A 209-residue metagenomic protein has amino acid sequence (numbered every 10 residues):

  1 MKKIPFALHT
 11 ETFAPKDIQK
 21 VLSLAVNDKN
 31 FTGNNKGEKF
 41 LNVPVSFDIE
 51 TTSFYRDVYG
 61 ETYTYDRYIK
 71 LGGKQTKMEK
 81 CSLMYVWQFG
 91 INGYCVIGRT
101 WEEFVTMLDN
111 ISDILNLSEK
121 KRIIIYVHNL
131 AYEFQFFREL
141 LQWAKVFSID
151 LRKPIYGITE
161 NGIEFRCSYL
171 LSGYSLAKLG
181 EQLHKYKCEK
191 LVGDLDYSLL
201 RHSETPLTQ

Functional and structural regions predicted by a protein language model:
M1-I49: N-terminal accessory regions of nucleic-acid-interacting proteins
M1-K2, G73, E189: Generic cytosolic/nucleocytoplasmic N-terminal low-complexity/intrinsically disordered segments
F6, F13, F31, F40 (+7 more regions): Phenylalanine-focused residue identity feature
H9, E61, E204-L207: Intrinsically disordered/low-complexity terminal segments and short unstructured peptides
L24, F40-V45, I49-A131: Conserved non-catalytic scaffold segment of RNase H-like nuclease domains
M78, L207-Q209: Structural motif
G90-L207: Conserved DEDDh/DEDDy metal-dependent 3′-5′ exonuclease domain
